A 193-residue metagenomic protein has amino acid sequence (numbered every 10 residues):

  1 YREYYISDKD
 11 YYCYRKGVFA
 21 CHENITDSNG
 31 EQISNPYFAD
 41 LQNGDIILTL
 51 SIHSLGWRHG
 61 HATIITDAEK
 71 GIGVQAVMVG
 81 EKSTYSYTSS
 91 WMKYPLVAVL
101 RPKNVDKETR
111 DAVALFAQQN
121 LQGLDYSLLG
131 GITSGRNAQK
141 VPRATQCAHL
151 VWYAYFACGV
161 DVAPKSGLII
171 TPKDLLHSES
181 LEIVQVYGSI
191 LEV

Functional and structural regions predicted by a protein language model:
Y1-F19, S134, Q139-V193: Activation targets extended, charge/polar-rich intrinsically disordered C-terminal tails
Y1-Q75: N-terminal accessory segments that precede or flank the first globular/catalytic domain
L41-N104, G131-P142: Glycine-rich catalytic cores of cysteine/serine-nucleophile enzymes that process amide/ester linkages in cell-envelope
G56, G123-Y126, V160-D161, V184: Secretory-pathway/luminal and periplasmic proteins that interact with or process carbohydrate-rich
Q75, G80-K82, S86, E108 (+1 more regions): Boundary regions of SH3-family modules and the immediately adjacent low-complexity/disordered segments in eukaryotic
A98-F156: Long, low-complexity intrinsically disordered regions
